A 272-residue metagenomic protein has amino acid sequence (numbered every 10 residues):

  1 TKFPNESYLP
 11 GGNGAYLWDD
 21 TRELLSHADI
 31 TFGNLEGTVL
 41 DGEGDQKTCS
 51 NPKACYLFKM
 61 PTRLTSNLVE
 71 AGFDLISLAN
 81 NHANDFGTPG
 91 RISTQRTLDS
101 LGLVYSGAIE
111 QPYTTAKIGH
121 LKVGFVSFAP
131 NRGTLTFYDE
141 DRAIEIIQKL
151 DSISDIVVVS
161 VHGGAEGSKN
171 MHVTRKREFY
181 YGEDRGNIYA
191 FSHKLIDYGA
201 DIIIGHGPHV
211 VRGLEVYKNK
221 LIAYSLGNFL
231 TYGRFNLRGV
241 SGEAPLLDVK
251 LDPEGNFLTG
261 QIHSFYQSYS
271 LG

Functional and structural regions predicted by a protein language model:
T1-G272: Acidic, metal/ion-coordinating pockets
